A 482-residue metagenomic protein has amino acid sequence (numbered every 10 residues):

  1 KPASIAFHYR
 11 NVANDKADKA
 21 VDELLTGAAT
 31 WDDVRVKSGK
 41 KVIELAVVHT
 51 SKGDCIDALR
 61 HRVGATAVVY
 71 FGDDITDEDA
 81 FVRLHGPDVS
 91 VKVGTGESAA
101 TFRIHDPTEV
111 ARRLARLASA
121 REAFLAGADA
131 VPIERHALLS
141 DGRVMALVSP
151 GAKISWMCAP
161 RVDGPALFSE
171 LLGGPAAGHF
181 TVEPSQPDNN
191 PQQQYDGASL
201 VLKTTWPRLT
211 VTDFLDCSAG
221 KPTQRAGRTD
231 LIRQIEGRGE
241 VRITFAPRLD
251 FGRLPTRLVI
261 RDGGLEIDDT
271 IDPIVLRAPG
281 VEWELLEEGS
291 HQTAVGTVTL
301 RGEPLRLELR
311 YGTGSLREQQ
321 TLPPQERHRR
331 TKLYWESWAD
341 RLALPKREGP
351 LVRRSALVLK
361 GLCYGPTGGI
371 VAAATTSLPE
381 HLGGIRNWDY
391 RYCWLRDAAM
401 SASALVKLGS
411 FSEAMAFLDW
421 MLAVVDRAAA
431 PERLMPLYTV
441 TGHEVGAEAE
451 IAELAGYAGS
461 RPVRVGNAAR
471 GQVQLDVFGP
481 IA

Functional and structural regions predicted by a protein language model:
K1-V48: HAD-like small-molecule phosphatases
P2, A65-A67, P87, R238 (+1 more regions): A general structural motif
I5-A6, V42-L45, S98-A99, E109-R112 (+1 more regions): A short acidic, often aromatic-flanked loop/helix-cap motif at beta-alpha or helix-coil junctions that lines enzyme
N11-V12, I75, E97, R161 (+1 more regions): Short, glycine/serine-rich, charged loops/turns that create anion-binding and catalytic segments at active sites
T30-W31, H85, G365: Short, well-ordered coil/turn elements that cap or connect secondary structure elements
G53-L125: Mg2+-dependent phosphoryl-transfer enzymes with acidic/Ser/Thr/Gly-rich catalytic loops
L125-A482: Acidic, mature catalytic/reactive cores of soluble proteins
